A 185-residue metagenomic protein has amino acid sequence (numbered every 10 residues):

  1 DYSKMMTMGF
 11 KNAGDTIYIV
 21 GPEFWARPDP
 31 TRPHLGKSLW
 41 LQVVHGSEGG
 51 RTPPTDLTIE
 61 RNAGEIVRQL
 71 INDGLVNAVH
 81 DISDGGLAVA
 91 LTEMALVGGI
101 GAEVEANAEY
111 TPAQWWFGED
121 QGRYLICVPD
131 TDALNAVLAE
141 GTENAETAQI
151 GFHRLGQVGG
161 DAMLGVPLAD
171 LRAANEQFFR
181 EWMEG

Functional and structural regions predicted by a protein language model:
D1-T55, R68-I71, D120-Q121, D130: Mobile "lid/hinge" segments at catalytic clefts and subdomain interfaces of large enzymes
G49-T52, I59, G64-G185: Glycine-/charge-enriched secondary-structure boundary and capping motifs
